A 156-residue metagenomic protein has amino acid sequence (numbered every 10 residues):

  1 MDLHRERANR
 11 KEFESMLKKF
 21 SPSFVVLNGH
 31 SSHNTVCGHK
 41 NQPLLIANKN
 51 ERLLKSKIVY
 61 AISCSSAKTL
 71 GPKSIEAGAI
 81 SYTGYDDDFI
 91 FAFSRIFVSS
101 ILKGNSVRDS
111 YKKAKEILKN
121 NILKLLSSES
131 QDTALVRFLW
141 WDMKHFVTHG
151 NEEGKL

Functional and structural regions predicted by a protein language model:
M1-P72: Catalytic-core segments of thiol-dependent peptidases
A67-L156: Active-site-proximal C-terminal subdomain of hydrolase catalytic domains
